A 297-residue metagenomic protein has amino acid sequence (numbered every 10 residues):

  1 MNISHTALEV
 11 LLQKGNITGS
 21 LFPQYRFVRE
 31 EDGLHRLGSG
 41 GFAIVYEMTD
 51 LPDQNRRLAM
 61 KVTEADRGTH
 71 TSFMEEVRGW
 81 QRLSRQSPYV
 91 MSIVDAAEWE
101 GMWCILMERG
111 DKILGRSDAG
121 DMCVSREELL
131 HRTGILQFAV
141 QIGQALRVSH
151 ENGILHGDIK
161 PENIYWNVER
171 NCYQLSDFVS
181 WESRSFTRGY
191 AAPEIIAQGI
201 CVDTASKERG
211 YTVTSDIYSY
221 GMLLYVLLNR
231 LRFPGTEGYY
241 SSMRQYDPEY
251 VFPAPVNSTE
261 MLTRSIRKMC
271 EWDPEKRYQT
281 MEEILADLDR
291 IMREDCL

Functional and structural regions predicted by a protein language model:
M1-R26: Juxta-kinase regulatory segment immediately upstream of eukaryotic protein kinase catalytic domains
L34-G40, V45: Protein kinase glycine-rich loop
I44, M48-S72: ATP-binding glycine-rich loop module of kinase domains
S92-W103: Short beta-strand micro-motifs within the conserved protein kinase catalytic domain, predominantly in the N-lobe
F138-A139: Activation segment signature within eukaryotic-like protein kinase domains
H150-N167: Catalytic-loop of the protein kinase fold
D216: Conserved catalytic-loop aspartate of Hanks-type protein kinases
